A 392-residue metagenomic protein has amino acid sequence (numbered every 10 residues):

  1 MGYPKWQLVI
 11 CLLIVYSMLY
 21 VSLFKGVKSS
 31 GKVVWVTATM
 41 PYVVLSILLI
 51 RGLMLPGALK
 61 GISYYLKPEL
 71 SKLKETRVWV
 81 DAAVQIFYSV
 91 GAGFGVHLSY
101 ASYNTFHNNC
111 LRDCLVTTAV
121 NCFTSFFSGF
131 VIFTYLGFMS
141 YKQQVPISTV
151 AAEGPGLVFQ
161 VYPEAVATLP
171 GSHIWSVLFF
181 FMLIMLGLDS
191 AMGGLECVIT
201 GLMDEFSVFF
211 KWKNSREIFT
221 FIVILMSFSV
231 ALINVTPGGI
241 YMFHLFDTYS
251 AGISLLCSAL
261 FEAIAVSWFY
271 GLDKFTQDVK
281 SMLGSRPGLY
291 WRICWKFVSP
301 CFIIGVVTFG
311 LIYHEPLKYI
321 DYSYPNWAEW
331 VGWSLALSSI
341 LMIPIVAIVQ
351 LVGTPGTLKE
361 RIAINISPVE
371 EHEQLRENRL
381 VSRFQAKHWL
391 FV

Functional and structural regions predicted by a protein language model:
M1-L12, V158-A191, L195, L202 (+3 more regions): Extracellular/luminal re-entrant pore-loop and selectivity-filter region at the outer mouth of the permeation pathway
M1-S17, V21, V27, L59-D81 (+5 more regions): Inter-helical loop and helix-membrane interface segments of multi-pass membrane transporters/permeases
C11-L23, Y42-R51, F179-L186, V223-L232 (+3 more regions): Hydrophobic core segments of alpha-helical transmembrane domains in multi-pass membrane transport and ion-translocation
V27, G31-L195, I199-T248, E371-V392: Membrane-embedded translocation segments of transport machinery
Y42-Y65, T134, F138, A231-V235 (+3 more regions): Hydrophobic alpha-helical segments and their helix-loop junctions in multi-pass secondary transporters
N109, G271, T357-L358: Secondary-structure junction/capping motif
L232-N234, H244-V266, P287-V392: A generic transmembrane alpha-helix motif of multi-pass inner-membrane proteins
